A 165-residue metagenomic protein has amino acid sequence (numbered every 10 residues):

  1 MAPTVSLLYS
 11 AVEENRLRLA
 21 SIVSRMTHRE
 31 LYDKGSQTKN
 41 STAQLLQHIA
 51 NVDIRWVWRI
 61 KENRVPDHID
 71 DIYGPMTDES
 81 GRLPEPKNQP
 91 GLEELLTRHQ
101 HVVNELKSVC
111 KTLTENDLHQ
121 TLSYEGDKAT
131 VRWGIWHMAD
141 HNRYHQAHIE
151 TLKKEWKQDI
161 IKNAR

Functional and structural regions predicted by a protein language model:
M1-S6, R165: Basic/polar N-terminal segments that are highly enriched at the extreme N-terminus, encompassing both cleavable
Y9-E13, L17-A20, E30-E79, T121-R165: Short, contiguous alpha-helical
V12, R16-L19, V23, H99 (+1 more regions): Hydrophobic alpha-helical core bundles mediating ligand binding, dimerization, or RNAP-core interactions
E79-H119, R132-M138: Acidic/histidine-rich alpha-helical segments that form the ligand environment of transition-metal centers
